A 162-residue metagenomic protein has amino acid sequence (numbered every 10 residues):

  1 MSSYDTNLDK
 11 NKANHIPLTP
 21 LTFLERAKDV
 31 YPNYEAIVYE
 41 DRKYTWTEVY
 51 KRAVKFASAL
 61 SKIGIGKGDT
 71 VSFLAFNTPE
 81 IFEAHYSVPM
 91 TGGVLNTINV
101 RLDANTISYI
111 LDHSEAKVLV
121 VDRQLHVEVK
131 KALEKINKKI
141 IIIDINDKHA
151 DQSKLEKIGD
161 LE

Functional and structural regions predicted by a protein language model:
M1-P17: Flexible, non-catalytic linker and terminal segments flanking ANL/adenylate-forming cores
K10-N11, K43-Y44, V71-S72, V94 (+1 more regions): Short, contiguous strand/loop micro-motifs
K12-E35, K51, T70: AMP-binding/adenylate-forming domain of the ANL superfamily
P17-L18, T47-K51, R101, V120-R123: Conserved phosphate-coordination/catalytic loops
F23-T45, A150-S153: AMP-dependent adenylate-forming
L24, A84, V129: Aromatic/hydrophobic pocket-lining residues that form π-stacking "cages" and hydrophobic walls in ligand
N33-T78, F82-Y86, D103-S108, G159-E162: Conserved AMP-binding/adenylate-forming core of the ANL superfamily
K62-I63, M90-E162: Structural core segment of the AMP-binding/adenylate-forming
